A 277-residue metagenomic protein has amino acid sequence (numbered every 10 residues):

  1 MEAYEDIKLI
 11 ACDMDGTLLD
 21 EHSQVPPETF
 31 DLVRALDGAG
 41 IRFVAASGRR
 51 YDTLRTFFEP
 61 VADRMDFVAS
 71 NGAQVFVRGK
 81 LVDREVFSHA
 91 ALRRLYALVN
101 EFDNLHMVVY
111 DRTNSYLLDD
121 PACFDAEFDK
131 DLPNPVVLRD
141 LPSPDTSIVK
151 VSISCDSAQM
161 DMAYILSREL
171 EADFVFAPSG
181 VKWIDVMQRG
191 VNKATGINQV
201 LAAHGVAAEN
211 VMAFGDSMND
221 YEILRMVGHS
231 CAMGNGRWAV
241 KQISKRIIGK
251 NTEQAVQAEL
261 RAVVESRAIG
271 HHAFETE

Functional and structural regions predicted by a protein language model:
E2-L9, P26, V186-E277: Mg2+-dependent phosphoryl-transfer enzymes with acidic/Ser/Thr/Gly-rich catalytic loops
D6-H22: Asp-based phosphoryl-transfer active-site loop
H22-F124: Active-site phosphate-binding/coordination module
T29, L54-F58, A163, V240 (+1 more regions): Hydrophobic packing residues within well-ordered alpha-helices of enzyme cores
A35, A97-L98, L166-R168, A239: Alpha-helical scaffold elements within enzyme catalytic domains, especially in hydrolases
G38-V44, D63-M65, V149-K150, E209-N210 (+2 more regions): Short active-site oxyanion
P60-D63, N71, E169-A172, M226-V227 (+1 more regions): Short, structured coil segments at secondary-structure junctions
D103-F214, M218-M226, N235: Conserved acidic, metal-coordinating active-site core of Asp-based, Mg2+-dependent phosphoryl-transfer enzymes
